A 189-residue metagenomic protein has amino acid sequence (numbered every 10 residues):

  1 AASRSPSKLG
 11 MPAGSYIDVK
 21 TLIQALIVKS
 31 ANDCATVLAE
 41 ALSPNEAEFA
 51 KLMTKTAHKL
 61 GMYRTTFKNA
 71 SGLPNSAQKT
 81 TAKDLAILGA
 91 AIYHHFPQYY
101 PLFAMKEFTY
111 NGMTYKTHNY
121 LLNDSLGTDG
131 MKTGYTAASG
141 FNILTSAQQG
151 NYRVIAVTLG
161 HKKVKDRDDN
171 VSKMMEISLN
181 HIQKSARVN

Functional and structural regions predicted by a protein language model:
A1-K83, Y93: Active-site-adjacent loops and short helices of periplasmic peptidoglycan-processing enzymes
M62-T66, P74-N189: Domain-terminus/edge residues, biased toward the C-terminal soluble/receptor-binding domains of extracytoplasmic
